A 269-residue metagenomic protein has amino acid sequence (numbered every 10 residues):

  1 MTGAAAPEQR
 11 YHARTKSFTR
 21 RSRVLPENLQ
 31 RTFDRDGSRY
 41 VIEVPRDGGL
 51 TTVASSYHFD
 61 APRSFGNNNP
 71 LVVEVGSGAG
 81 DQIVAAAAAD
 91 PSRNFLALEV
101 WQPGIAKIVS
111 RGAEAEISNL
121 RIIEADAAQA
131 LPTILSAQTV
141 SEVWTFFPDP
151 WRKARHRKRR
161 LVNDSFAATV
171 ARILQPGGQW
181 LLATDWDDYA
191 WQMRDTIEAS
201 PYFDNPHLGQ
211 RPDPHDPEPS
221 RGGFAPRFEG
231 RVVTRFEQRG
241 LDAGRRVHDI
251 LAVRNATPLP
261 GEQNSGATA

Functional and structural regions predicted by a protein language model:
M1-V73, D81-D90: S-adenosyl-L-methionine
A61, N67-Q129: SAM cofactor-binding core of SAM-dependent methyltransferases, primarily the Rossmann-like beta-alpha-beta module
P132-E142: A short acidic, Gly/Pro-enriched loop at the edge of an enzyme's catalytic core that lines a small-molecule cofactor
V140-L161: A short SAM/SAH-binding and catalytic strip from SAM-dependent methyltransferases
H156, T184-S200: Conserved class I S-adenosyl-L-methionine
V162-P176: A short glycine-rich, Lys/Arg-flanked "PGG" loop and its adjoining helix->strand segment in the class I
P176-T184: Conserved beta-strand signature within the Rossmann-like core of class I S-adenosyl-L-methionine
D195-A269: Class I S-adenosyl-L-methionine
